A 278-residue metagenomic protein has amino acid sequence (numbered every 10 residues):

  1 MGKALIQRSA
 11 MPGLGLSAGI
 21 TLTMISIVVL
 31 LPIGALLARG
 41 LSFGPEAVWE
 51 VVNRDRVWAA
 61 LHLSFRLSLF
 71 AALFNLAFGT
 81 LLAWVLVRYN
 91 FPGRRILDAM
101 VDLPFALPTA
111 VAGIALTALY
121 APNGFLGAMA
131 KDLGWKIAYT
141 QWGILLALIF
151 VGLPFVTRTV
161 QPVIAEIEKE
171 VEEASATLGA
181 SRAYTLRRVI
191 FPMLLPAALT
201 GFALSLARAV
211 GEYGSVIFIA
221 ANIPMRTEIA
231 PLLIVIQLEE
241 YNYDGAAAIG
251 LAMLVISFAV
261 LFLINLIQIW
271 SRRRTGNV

Functional and structural regions predicted by a protein language model:
G2-Q7, P45-N53, W58, G93-R94 (+3 more regions): Membrane-interfacial helix termini and adjacent extracytoplasmic/periplasmic loops of multi-pass transporters
K3-G15, L36-L73, R88-Y89, Q237-Y243: Periplasmic/extracellular loop-to-transmembrane helix junction in inner-membrane transport proteins
K3-L5, L16-I20, L31, A35 (+4 more regions): C-terminal transmembrane helix and the adjacent membrane-cytosol boundary/short C-terminal tail of inner/organellar
K3-S9, F70-V101, I114, A118 (+2 more regions): Transmembrane-helix boundary motif in ABC transporter permease subunits
S9-L14, V48, D55, Y213-L263 (+1 more regions): Interhelical loop and adjacent transmembrane-helix boundary motif in polytopic membrane transport permeases
A18-M24, L73, A99, L103 (+5 more regions): Transmembrane alpha-helices
I27, H62, R66-F78, L82 (+6 more regions): Hydrophobic alpha-helical transmembrane segments of multipass integral membrane proteins, especially permease/channel
Y89-L97, F125-L126, T140, E170 (+3 more regions): Membrane-helix interface segments
